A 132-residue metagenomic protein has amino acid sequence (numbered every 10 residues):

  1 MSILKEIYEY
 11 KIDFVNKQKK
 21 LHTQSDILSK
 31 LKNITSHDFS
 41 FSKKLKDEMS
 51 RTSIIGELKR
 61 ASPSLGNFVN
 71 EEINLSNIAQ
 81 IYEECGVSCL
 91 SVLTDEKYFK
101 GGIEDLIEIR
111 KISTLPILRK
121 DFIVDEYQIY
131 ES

Functional and structural regions predicted by a protein language model:
M1-I117: Conserved N-terminal beta1-alpha1 strand-loop-helix module at the mouth
R119-D121: Short beta-strand elements of ligand-binding domains
V124-E131: Catalytic cores of alpha/beta
